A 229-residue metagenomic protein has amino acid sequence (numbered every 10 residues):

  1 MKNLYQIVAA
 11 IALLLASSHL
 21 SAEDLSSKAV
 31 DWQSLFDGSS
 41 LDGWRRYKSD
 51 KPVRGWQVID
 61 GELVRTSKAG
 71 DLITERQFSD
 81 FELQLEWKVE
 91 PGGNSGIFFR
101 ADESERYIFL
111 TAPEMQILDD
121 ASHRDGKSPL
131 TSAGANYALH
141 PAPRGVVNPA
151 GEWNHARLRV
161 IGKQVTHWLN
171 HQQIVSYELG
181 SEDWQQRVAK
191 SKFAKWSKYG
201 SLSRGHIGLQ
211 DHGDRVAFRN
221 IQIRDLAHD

Functional and structural regions predicted by a protein language model:
M1-V8: Bacterial N-terminal signal peptides that target proteins for export
V8-A16: Bacterial N-terminal signal peptides
S21-D229: Carbohydrate-interacting regions of secretory-pathway proteins
